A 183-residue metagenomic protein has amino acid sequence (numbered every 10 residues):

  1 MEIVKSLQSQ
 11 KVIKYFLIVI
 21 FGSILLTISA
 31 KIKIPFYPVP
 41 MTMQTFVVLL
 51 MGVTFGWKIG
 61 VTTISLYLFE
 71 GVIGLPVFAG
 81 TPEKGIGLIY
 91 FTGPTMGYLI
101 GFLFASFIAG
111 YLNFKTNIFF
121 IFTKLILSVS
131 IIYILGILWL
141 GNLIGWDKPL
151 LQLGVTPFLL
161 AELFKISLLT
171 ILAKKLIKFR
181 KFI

Functional and structural regions predicted by a protein language model:
M1-V61: Hydrophobic transmembrane alpha-helices
K11-V19, T45-V48, I59-G60, Y90 (+5 more regions): Residue-level signature of transmembrane alpha-helical entry/exit and packing/kink sites in multi-pass membrane
I18-L26, V48, G52, L66-G71 (+11 more regions): Alpha-helical transmembrane segments in multi-pass membrane proteins
I28, I32, T54, T81 (+3 more regions): Helix-loop junctions at the membrane-solvent interface of multi-pass transporters, primarily the C-terminal
A30-P40, L68-A105: Interfacial aromatic-anchored transmembrane helix boundaries in multi-pass membrane proteins
G52-T54, K58-I59, G74-G80, I137 (+1 more regions): Juxtamembrane membrane-interface segments at transmembrane alpha-helix termini
T54-K58, I108-K115, K175-R180: Structural signal for the C-terminal ends of transmembrane alpha-helices and the immediately following loop
K115-I183: Membrane-embedded alpha-helical hairpins and interfacial helices in multi-pass inner-membrane proteins
